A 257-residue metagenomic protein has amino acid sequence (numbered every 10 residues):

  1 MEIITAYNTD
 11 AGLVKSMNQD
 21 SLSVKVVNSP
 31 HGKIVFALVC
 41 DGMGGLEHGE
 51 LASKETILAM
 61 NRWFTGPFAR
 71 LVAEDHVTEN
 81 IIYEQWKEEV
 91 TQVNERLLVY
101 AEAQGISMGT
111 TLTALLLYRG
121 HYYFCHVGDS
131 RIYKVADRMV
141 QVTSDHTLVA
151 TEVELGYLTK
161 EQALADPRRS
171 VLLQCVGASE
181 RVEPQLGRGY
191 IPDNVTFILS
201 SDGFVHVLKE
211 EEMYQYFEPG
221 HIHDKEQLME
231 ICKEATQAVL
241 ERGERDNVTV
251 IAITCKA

Functional and structural regions predicted by a protein language model:
M1-A257: PP2C/PPM-type serine/threonine phosphatase catalytic domain
